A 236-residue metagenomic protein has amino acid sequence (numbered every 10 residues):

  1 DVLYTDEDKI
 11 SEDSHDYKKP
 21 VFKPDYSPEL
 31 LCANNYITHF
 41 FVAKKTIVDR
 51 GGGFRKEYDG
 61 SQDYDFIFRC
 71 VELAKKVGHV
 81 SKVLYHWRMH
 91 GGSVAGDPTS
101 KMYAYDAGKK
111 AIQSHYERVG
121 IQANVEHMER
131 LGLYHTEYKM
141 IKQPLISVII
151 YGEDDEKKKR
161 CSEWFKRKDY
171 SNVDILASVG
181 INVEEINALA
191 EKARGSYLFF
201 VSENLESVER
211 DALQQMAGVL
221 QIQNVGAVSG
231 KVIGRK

Functional and structural regions predicted by a protein language model:
D1-Y17, L205-K236: Conserved donor NDP-sugar-binding/catalytic core segment of glycosyltransferases
I10, D16-V42, T46: A recurrent flexible, glycine/aromatic-enriched loop bordering the glycosyltransferase active site that acts as
F22, G92-W164: Non-catalytic membrane-proximal stalk/linker segments that position and tether the catalytic domains
G52-F68, S100-Y103: Donor nucleotide-sugar recognition loop
Y58, F68-H86, Q113-V125: Catalytic donor-sugar/metal-binding loop of nucleotide-sugar-dependent glycosyltransferases
E163-N172: Short, acidic, metal-binding catalytic loop of nucleotide-sugar glycosyltransferases
V183-Y197: Active-site nucleotide-sugar/metal-binding loop of Leloir-type enzymes
R194-V208: Short beta-strand-to-loop acidic/aromatic patch adjacent to the donor-nucleotide binding site
